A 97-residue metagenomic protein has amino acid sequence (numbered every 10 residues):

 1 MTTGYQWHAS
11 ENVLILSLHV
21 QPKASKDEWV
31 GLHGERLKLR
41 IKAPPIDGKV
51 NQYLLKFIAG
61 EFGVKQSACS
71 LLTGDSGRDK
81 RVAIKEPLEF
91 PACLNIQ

Functional and structural regions predicted by a protein language model:
M1-G48, Q52, V64-Q66, S70-S76 (+1 more regions): Contiguous, often N-terminal, cationic amphipathic patches that form binding interfaces
L54-F62: Short, non-transmembrane amphipathic alpha-helical segments
